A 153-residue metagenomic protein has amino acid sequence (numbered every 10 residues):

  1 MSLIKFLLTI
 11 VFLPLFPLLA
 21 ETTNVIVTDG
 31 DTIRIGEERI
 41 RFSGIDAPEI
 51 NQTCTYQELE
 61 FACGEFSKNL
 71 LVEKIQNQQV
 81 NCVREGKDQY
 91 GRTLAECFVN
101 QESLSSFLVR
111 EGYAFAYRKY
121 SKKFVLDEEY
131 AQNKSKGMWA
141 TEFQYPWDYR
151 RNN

Functional and structural regions predicted by a protein language model:
S2-L8, P14-N153: Small beta-barrel nucleic-acid-binding modules, primarily SNase/OB-fold domains and secondarily Tudor-like barrels
